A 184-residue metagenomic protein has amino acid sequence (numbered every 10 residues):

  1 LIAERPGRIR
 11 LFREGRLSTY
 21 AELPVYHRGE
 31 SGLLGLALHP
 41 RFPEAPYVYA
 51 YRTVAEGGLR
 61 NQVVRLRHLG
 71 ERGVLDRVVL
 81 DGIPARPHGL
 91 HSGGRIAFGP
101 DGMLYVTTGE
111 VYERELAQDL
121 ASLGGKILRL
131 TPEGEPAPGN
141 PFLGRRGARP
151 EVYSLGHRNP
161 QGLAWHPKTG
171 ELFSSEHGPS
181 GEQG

Functional and structural regions predicted by a protein language model:
L1, R10, N140-Y153: Short, surface-exposed polybasic-and-hydrophobic patches located at secondary-structure transitions
L1-E115, G162-G184: Acidic, Gly/Ser/Thr-rich repeat motifs that build Ca2+-stabilized beta-propeller blades
R13, L69-G73, E133-R145: Blade/loop signatures of beta-propeller domains
G29-E30, H88-L90, R146, Y153-H157: Conserved loop/turn at the beginning of each blade in beta-propeller domains
N61-R72, D119-E133: Beta-propeller blade signature
A97-Y105, R129-P138: A structural motif
G109-E113, G144-A148, G156-N159: Flexible glycine/proline-enriched surface loops and loop-helix/loop-strand junctions
